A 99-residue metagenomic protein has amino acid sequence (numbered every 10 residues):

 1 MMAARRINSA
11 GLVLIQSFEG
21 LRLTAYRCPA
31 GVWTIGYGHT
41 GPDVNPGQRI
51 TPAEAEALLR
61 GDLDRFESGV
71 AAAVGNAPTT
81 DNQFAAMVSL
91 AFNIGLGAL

Functional and structural regions predicted by a protein language model:
M1-L99: Cell-wall polysaccharide-cleaving catalytic domain and substrate-binding groove, primarily in peptidoglycan/chitin
